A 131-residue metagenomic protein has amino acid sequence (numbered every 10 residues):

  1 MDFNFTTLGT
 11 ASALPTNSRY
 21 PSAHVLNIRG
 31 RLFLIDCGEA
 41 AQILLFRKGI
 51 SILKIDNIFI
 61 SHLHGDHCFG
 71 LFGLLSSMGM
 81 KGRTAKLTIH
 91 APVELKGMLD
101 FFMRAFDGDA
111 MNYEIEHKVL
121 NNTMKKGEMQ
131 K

Functional and structural regions predicted by a protein language model:
M1-K131: Binuclear metal-dependent hydrolase catalytic cores
